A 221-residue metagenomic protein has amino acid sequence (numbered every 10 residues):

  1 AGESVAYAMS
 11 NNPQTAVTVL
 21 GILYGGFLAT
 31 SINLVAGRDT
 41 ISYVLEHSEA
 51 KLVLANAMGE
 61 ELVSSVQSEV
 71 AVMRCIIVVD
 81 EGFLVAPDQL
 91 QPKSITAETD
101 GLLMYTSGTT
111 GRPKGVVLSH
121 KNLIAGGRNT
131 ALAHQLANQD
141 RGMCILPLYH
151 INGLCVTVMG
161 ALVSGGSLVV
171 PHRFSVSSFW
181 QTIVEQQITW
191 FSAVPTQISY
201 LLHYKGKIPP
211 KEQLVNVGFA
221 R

Functional and structural regions predicted by a protein language model:
A1-R38: Conserved AMP-binding/adenylate-forming
S10, A55-S64, H172-F174, I188-R221: Adenylate-forming
L20-G25, H47, H150, M159-V163: Short hydrophobic alpha-helices that are characteristic scaffold elements of the AMP-binding
L52, M58-D100, Y204-K207, V217: ANL superfamily adenylate-forming
D88-Y105, R112, Q135-R141: Conserved pre-ATP/AMP-binding loop-to-beta segment of ANL
G101-R128: Conserved AMP-binding A3 loop
I124-R141, I151-W190, H203-K205: Conserved AMP-binding/adenylation subdomain of ANL enzymes
